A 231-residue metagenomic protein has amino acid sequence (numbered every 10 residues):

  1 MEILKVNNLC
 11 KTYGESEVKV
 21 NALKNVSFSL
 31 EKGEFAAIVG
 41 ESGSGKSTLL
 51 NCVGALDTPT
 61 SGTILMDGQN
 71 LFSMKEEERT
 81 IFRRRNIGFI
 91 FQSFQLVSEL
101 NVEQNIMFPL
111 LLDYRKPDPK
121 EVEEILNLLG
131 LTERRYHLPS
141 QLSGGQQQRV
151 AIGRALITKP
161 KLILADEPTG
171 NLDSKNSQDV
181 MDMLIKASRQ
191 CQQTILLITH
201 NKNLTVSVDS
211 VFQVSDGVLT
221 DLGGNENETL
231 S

Functional and structural regions predicted by a protein language model:
I3-L4, L9-V214: ABC family nucleotide-binding domain
V211-G224: H-loop (His-switch) and adjacent beta-strand-loop-beta switch element of ABC-type ATPase nucleotide-binding domains
E226-S231: ABC ATPase nucleotide-binding domains
